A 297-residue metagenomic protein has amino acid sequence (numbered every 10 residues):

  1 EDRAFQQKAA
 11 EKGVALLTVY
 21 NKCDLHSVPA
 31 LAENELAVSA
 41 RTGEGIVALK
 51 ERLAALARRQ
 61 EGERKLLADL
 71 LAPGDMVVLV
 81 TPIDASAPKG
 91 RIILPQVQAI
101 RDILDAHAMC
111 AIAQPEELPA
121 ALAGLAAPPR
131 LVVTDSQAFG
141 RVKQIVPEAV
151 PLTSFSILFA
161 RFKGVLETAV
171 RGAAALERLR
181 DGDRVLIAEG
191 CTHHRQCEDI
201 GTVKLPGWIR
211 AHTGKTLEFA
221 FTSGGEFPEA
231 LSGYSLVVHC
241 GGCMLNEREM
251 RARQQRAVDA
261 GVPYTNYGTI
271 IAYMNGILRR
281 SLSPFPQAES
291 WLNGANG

Functional and structural regions predicted by a protein language model:
K8-D69, M76-V78, A85, A106-E116 (+5 more regions): Canonical P-loop GTPase G-domain recognition
L70-Q98: Long, well-ordered amphipathic alpha-helical subdomains in the mid-to-C-terminal portions of large enzyme subunits
K89-G297: C-terminal effector/interaction modules appended to NTPase cores
